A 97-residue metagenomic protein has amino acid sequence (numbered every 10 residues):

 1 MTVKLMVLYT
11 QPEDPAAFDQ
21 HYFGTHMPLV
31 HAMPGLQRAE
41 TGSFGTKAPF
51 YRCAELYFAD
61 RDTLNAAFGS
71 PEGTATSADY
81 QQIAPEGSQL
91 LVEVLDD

Functional and structural regions predicted by a protein language model:
M1-D97: Macromolecular interaction modules
